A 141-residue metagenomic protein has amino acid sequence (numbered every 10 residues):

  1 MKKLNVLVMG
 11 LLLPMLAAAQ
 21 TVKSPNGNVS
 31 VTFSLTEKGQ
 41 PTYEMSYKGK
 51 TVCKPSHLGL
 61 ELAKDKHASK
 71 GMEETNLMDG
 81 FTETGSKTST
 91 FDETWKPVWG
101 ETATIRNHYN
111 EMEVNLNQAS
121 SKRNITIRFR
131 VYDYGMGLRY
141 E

Functional and structural regions predicted by a protein language model:
M1-T21: Bacterial Sec-dependent N-terminal signal peptides
T21-E141: N-terminal accessory beta-strand-rich subdomains and adjacent acidic, glycine-rich linkers that precede catalytic cores
